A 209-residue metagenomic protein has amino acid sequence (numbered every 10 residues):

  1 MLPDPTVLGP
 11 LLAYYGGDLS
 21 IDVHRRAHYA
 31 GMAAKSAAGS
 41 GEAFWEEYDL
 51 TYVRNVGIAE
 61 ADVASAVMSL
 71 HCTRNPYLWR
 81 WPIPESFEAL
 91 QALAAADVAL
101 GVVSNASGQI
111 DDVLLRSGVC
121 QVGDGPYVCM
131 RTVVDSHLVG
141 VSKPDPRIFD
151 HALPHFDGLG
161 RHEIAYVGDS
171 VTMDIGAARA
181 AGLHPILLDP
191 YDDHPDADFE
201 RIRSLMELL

Functional and structural regions predicted by a protein language model:
M1-A27: Active-site neighborhood of HAD-like aspartate-dependent phosphohydrolases
L2-V7, E46-L50, R147: A generic alpha-helix surface/boundary motif
L19, A61-V63, P82, F87-A94 (+1 more regions): Asp-based, Mg2+/Mn2+-dependent phosphohydrolase catalytic module
H24, F44-W45, E85, A106: Short, conserved alpha-helical segments within structured domains
A30-L70: A metal-dependent, Asp-based hydrolase signature
S36, P76-Y77, R161-H162: Short, contiguous strand/loop micro-motifs
E42, R80-P82: N-terminal core-binding DNA-recognition domain of tyrosine site-specific recombinases/integrases
S69-R80: Surface-exposed cleft-lining segments at the edges of enzyme active sites
